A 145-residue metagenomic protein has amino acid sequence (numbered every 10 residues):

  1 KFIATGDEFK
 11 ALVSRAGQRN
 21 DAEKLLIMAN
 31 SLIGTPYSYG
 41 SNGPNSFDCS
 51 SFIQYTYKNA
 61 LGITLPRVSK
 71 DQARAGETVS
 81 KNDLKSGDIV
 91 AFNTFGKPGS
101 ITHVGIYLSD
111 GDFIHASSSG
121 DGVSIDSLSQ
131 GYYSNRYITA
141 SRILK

Functional and structural regions predicted by a protein language model:
K1-P36, I143-K145: Intrinsically disordered, low-complexity, Pro/Ser/Thr/Asn/Gly/Ala-rich spacer/linker segments adjacent to signal
F2, R15-A22, N45-S50, E77-D83 (+1 more regions): Solvent-exposed, acidic/flexible segments
K24, I63-G122: ...with weaker cross-activation on analogous glycine-rich loops/strands in unrelated enzymes
S31, T35-S86, Y137-I138: Catalytic cysteine-centered active-site loop
S119-G131: Catalytic alpha/beta core of large soluble enzyme barrels
N135-K145: Low-complexity, Gly/Ser/Thr/Pro-rich intrinsically disordered linker/tail segments
